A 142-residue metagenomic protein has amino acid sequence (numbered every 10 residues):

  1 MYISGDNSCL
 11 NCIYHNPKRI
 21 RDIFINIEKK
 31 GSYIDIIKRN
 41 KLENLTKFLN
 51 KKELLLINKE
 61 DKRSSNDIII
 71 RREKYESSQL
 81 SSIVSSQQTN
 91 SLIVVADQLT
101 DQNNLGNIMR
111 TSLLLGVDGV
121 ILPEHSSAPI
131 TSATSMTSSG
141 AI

Functional and structural regions predicted by a protein language model:
M1-I83: N-terminal positively charged helical leader segments and presequences
S86-I142: RNA substrate-binding interface of SAM-dependent RNA methyltransferases
